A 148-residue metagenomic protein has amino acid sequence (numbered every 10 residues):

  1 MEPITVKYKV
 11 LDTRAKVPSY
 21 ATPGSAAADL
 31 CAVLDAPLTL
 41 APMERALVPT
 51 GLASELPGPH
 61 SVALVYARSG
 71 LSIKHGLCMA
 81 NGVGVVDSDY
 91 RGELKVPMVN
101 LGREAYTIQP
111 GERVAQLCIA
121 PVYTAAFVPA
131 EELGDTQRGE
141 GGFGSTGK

Functional and structural regions predicted by a protein language model:
M1-K148: DUTPase catalytic domain/fold
